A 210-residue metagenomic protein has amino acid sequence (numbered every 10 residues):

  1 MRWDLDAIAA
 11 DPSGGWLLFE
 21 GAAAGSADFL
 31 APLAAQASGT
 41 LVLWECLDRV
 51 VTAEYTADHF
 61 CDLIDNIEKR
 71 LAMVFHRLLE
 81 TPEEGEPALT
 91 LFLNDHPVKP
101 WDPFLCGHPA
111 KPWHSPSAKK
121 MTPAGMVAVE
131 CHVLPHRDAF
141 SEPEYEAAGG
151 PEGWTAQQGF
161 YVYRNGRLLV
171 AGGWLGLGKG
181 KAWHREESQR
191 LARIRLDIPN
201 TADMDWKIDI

Functional and structural regions predicted by a protein language model:
M1-E83, P87-L93: GHKL-type ATPase core
A7-A9, L47-V50, R77, P97-K99 (+3 more regions): Short loop/turn segments at secondary-structure transitions that flank enzyme active sites
A10-P12, S26, V51, L105 (+3 more regions): A broad, structure-centric signal for solvent-exposed, well-ordered loop/edge residues that line or flank functional
L63, I67, P100-W101, A110-I210: Charged regulatory segments coupled to nucleotide-binding catalytic modules in large multidomain enzymes
A72, H76-T122: Accessory nucleic acid-recognition modules appended to NTPase machines
